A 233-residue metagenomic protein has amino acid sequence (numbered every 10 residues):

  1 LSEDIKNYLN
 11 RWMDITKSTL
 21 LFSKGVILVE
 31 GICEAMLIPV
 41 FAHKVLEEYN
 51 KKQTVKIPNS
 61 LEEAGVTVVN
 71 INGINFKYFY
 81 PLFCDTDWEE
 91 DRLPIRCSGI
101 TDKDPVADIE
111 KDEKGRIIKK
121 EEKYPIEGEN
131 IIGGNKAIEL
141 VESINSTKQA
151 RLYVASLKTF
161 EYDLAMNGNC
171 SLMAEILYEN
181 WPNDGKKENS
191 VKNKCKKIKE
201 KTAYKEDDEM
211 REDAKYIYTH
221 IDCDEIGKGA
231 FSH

Functional and structural regions predicted by a protein language model:
L1-H233: Acidic, divalent-metal-binding catalytic cores of TOPRIM and closely related two-metal-ion phosphodiester/pyrophosphate
